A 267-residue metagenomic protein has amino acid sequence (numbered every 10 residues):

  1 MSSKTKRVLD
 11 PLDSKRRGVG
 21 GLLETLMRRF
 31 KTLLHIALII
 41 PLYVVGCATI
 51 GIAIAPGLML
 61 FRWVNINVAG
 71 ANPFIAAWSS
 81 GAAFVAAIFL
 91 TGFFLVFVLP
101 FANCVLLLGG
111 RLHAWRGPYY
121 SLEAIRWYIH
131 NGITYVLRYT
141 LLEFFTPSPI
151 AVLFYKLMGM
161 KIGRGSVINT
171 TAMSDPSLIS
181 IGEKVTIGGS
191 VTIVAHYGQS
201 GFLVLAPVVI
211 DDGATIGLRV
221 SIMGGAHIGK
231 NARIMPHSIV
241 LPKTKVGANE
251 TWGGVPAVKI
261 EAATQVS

Functional and structural regions predicted by a protein language model:
M1, M27, M59, M158-M160 (+3 more regions): Detector for methionine-enriched segments
M1-K156, T264-S267: Terminal amphipathic alpha-helical/low-complexity segments used for targeting or macromolecular assembly
S2-P11, I187-S267: Glycine-rich hexapeptide-repeat left-handed beta-helix
R17-G20, I181, I228: Feature targets compositionally biased, intrinsically disordered low-complexity regions with long contiguous runs
R111, W115, Y119, T171 (+4 more regions): Flexible domain-boundary/linker segments
R138-V194, S200-F202, A206-P207, V220 (+1 more regions): Left-handed beta-helix
